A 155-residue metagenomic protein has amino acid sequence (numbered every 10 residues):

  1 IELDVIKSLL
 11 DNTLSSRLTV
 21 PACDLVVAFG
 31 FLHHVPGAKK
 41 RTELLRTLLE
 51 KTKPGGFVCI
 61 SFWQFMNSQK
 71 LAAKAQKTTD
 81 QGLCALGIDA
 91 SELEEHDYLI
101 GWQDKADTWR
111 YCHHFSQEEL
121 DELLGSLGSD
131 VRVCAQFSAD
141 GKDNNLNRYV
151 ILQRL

Functional and structural regions predicted by a protein language model:
I1-R17, K39, R46-T47, P54-L155: Class I (Rossmann-like) S-adenosyl-L-methionine-dependent methyltransferase catalytic domain, capturing the SAM-binding
A22-C23: Local beta-strand N-terminus motif with an aromatic residue
V27: A conserved beta-strand element that flanks and buttresses the S-adenosyl-L-methionine
G30-H34: Short catalytic micro-motifs in class I SAM-dependent methyltransferases
